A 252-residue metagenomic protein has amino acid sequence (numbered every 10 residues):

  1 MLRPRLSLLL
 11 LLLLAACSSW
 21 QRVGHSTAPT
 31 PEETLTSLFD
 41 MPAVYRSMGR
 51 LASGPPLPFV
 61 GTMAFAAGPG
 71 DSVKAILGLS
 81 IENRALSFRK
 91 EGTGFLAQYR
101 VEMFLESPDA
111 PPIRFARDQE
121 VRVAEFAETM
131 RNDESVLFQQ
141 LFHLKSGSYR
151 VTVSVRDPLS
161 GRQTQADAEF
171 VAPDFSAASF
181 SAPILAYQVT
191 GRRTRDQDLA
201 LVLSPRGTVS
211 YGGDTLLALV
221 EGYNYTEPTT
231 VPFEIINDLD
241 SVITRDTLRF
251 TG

Functional and structural regions predicted by a protein language model:
M1-S7: Bacterial N-terminal signal peptides that target proteins for export
L14-A16: C-terminal motif of bacterial Sec signal peptides marking the signal peptidase cleavage site
S18-G252: Intrinsically disordered, low-complexity terminal regions enriched in Ser/Thr/Pro/Gly and charged residues
